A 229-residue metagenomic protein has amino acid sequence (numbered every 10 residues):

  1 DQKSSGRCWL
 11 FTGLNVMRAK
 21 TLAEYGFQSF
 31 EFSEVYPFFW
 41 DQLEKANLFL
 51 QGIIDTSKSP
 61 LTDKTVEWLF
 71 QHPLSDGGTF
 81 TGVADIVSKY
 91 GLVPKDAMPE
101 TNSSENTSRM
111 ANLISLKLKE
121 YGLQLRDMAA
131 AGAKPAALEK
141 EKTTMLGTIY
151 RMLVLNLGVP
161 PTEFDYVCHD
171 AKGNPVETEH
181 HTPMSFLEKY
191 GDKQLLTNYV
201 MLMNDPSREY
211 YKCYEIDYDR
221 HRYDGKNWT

Functional and structural regions predicted by a protein language model:
D1-S4, L10-T229: Structured alpha-helical subdomains that flank or immediately precede key functional sites
